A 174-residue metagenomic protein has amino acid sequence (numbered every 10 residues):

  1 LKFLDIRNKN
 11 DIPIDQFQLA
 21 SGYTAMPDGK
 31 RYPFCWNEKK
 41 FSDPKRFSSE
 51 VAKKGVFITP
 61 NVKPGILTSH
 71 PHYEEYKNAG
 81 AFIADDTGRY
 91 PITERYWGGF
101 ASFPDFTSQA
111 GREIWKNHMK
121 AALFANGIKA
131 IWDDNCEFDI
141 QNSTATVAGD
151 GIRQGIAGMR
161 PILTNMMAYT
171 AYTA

Functional and structural regions predicted by a protein language model:
L1-D15: Carbohydrate-recognition beta-sandwich/jelly-roll modules in extracellular/periplasmic carbohydrate-active proteins
P13-A174: Aromatic- and carboxylate-enriched substrate-binding clefts and catalytic-loop regions of carbohydrate-active enzymes
